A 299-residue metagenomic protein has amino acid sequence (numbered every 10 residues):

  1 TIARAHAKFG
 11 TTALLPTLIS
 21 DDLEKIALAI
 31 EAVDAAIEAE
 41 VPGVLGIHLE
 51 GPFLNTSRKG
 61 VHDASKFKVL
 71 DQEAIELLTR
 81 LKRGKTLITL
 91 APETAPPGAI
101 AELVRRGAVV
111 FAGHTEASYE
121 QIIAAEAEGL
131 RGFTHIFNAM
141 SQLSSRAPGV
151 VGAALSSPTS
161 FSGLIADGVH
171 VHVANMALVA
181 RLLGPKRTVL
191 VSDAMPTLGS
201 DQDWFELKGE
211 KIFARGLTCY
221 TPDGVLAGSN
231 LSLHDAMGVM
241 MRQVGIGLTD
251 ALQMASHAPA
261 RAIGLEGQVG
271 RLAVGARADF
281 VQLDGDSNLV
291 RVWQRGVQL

Functional and structural regions predicted by a protein language model:
T1-A29, G43-N55, K82-E93, A108-V109 (+2 more regions): Divalent metal-dependent hydrolysis catalytic cores, especially in the metallo-beta-lactamase
R4-L15, T56-K82, A124-I136, M140 (+2 more regions): Active-site gating loops and adjacent loop-to-helix segments of metal-dependent hydrolytic enzymes
S20-L23, A27, K68-Q72, E93-P97 (+8 more regions): Electropositive phosphate-/nucleotide-binding environments in soluble metabolic enzymes
I26-A39, I100-V109, G247-L252: Short, electropositive alpha-helical surface patch
L28, A32, L77, E102 (+5 more regions): Alpha-helical scaffold segments in soluble metabolic enzymes
I75-S200: Active-site core of metal-dependent hydrolases
G149-G163, G168, A180-S192, T197-L283: His/Asp/Glu-enriched, well-ordered alpha-helical/loop segment that forms or immediately abuts the divalent-metal
R295-G296: Glycine-centered positions in the ABC transporter ATPase nucleotide-binding domain
